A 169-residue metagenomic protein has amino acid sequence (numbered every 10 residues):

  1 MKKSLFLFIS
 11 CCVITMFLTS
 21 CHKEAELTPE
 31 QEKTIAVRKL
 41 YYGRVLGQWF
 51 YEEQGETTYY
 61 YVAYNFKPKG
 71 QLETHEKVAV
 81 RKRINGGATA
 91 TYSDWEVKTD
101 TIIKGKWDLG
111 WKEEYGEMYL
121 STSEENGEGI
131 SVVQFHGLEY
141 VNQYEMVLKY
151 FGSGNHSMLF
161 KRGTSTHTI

Functional and structural regions predicted by a protein language model:
M1-S4: Positively charged n-region of N-terminal signal peptides that target proteins for export
F6-C12: Sec-dependent N-terminal signal peptides
F17-S20: C-terminal motif of bacterial Sec signal peptides marking the signal peptidase cleavage site
H22-K106, G110-I169: Lipid interaction determinants
